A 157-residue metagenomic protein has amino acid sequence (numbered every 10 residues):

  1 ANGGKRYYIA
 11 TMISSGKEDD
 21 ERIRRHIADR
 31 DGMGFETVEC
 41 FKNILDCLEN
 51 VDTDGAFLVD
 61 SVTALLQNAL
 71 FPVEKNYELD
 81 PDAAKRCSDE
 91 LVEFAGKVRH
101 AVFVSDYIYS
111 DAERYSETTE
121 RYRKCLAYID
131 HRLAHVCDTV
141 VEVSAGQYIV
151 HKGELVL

Functional and structural regions predicted by a protein language model:
A1-D52: Conserved P-loop
K5-Y7, A56, H100-V102: Residue-level preference for the first positions of well-ordered beta-strands
M12, S61, V104-Y107: A short beta-strand-to-loop transition that corresponds to the Sensor-1 phosphate-sensing loop of AAA+ P-loop ATPases
S14, A64-L65, S110-D111: Active-site loop signature of alpha/beta-hydrolase-fold enzymes
G32-M33, T53-D54, K97-V98, V136: Structured helix-beta-strand junction loops
M33-A83: Helix-adjacent hinge/juxtasegments
N68-L157: Replace "adjacent to P-loop NTPase cores in ATP/GTP-dependent enzymes" with "adjacent to NTP-binding cores
